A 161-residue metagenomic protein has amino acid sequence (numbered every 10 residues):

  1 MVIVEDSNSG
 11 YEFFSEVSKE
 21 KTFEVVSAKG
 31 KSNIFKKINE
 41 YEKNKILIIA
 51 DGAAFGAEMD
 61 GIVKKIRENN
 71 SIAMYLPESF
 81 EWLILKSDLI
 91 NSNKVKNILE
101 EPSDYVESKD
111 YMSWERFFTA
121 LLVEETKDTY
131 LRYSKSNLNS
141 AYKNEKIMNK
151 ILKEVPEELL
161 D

Functional and structural regions predicted by a protein language model:
M1-D161: Acidic, divalent-metal-binding catalytic cores of TOPRIM and closely related two-metal-ion phosphodiester/pyrophosphate
